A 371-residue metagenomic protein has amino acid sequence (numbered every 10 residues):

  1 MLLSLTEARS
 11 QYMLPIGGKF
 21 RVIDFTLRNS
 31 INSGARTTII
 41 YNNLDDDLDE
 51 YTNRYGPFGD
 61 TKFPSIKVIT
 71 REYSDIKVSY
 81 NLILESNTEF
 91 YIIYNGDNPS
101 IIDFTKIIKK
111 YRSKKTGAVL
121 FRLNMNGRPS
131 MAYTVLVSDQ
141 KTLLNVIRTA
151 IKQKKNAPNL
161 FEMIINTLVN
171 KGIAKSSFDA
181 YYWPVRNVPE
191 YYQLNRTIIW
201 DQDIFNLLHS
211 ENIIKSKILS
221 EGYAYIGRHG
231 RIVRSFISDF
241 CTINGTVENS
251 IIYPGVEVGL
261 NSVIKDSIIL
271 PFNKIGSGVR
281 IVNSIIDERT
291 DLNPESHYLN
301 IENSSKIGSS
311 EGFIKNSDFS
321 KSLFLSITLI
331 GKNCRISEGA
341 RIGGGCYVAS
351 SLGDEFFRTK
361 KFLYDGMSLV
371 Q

Functional and structural regions predicted by a protein language model:
M1, E7-S10, P15-G96, I101-K106 (+6 more regions): Conserved N-terminal catalytic core of the sugar/cofactor nucleotidyltransferase
M13, S65-T70, A118-L120, I173-S176 (+1 more regions): Conserved beta-strand scaffold positions in the cores of enzyme catalytic domains, especially in NTP/NDP-utilizing
I31, R112, V169: Anion (oxyanion) recognition and catalysis
G34-A35, T116, V247: A structural motif
I39-N43, L120-R122, I285: Short internal beta-strands
Y94-N95, D139, F178: A secondary-structure boundary/capping signal
P99-K155: Conserved core of the sugar-phosphate nucleotidyltransferase
I151-Q371: Left-handed beta-helix
